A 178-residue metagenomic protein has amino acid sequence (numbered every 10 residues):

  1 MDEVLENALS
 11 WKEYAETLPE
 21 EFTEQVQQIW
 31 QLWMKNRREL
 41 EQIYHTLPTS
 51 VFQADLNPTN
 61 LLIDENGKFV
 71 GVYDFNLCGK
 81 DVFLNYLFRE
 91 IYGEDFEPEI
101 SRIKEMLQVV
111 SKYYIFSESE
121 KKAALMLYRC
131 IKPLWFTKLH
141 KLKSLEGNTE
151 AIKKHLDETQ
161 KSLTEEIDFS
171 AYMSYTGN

Functional and structural regions predicted by a protein language model:
M1-E41: Active-site catalytic-loop/activation-segment of kinase and kinase-like phosphoryl-transfer enzymes
D2, E13, T17, W135-N178: ATP/Mg2+ or Mg2+-diphosphate-binding catalytic cores that bind nucleotide phosphates or diphosphates via glycine-rich
V26-I29, M106, A123-A124: A structural signal for short hydrophobic/aromatic patches embedded in well-ordered alpha helices
W30, M34, K104-Q108, Q160: Hydrophobic core segments within long, regular secondary-structure runs in both alpha- and beta-rich folds
R37-N85: Active-site acidic catalytic loop and adjacent metal/ATP-binding pocket of ATP-dependent phosphoryl transfer enzymes
F83-I115, R129-G147: Active-site activation/catalytic loop segments of kinase-like enzymes and analogous catalytic loops in related
F116-Y128: All-alpha amphipathic helical-bundle segments outside canonical DNA-binding/catalytic cores that form hydrophobic
